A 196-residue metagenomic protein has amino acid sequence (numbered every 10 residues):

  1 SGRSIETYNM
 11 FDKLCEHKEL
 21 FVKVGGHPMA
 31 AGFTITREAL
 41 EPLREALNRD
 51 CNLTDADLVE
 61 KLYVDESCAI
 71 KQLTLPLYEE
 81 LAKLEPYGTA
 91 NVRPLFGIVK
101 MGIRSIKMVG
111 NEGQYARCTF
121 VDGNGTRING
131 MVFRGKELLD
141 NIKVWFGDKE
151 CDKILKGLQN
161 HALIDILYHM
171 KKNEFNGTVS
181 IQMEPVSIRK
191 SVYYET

Functional and structural regions predicted by a protein language model:
S1-T196: Acidic, two-metal ion nucleic-acid-processing modules in DNA metabolism proteins
